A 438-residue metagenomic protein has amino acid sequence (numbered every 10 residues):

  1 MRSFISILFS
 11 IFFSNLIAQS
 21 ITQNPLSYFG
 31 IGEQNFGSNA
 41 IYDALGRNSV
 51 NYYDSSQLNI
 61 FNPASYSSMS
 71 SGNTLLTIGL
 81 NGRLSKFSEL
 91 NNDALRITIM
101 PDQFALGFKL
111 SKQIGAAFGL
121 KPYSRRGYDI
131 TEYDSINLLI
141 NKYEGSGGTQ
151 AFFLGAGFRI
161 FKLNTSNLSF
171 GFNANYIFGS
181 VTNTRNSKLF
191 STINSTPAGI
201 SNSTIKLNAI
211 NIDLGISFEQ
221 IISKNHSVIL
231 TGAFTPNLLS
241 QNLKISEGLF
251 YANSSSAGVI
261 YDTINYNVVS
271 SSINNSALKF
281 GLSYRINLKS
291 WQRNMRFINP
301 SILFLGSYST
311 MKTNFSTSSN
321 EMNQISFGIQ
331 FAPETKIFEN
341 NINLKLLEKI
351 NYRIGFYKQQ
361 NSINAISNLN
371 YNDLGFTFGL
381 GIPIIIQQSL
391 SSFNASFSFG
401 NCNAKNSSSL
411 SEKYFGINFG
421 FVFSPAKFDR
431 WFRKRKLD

Functional and structural regions predicted by a protein language model:
M1-Q23, F118: Bacterial Sec-dependent N-terminal signal peptides
Q19-D438: Subset of outer-membrane beta-barrel
